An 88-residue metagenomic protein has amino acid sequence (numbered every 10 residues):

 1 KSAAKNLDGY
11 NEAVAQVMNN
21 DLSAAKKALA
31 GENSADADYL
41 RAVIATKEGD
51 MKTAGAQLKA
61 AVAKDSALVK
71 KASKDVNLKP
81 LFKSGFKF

Functional and structural regions predicted by a protein language model:
K1-N6, N11, D65: Repetitive, compositionally biased segments used for assembly/scaffolding
S2-A3, A28-E32, A60-A61: Canonical positions in the second alpha-helix
L7-Y10, D36, K70-K71: Start-of-helix register in tetratricopeptide repeats
K59, A63-F88: Terminal, low-structured helical/coil segments at or just beyond the last alpha-helical repeat
